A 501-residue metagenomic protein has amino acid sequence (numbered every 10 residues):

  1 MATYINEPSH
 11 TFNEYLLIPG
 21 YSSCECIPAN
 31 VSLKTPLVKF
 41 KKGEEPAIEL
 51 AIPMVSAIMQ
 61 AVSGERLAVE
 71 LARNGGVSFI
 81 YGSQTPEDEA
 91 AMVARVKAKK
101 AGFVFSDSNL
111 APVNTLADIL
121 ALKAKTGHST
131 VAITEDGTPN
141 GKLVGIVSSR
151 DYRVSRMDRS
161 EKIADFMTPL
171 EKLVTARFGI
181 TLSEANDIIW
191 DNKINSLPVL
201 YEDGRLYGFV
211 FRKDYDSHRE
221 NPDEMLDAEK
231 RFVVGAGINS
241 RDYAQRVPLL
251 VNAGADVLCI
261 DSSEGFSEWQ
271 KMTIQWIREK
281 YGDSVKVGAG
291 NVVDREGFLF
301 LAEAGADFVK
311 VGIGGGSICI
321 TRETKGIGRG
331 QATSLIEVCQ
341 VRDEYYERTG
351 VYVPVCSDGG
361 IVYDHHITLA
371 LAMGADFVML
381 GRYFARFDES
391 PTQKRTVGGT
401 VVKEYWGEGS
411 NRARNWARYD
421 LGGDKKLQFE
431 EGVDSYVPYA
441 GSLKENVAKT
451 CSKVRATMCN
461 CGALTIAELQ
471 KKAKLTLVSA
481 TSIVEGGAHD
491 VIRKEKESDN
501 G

Functional and structural regions predicted by a protein language model:
M1-C24, S108-L110, A176-R177, S183-D187 (+3 more regions): Alpha/beta catalytic cores of nucleotide-metabolism and tRNA/nucleoside-modifying enzymes
A29-L50, A57-M59, D88-H128, I133-D136 (+5 more regions): Bateman/CBS regulatory modules and CBS-like beta-alpha motifs in cytosolic regions of diverse proteins
E44-A47, A72, K97, L120-A124 (+7 more regions): Surface-exposed amphipathic alpha-helices with a cationic face
A47-S56, G102-D107, D227-A236, R278-V293 (+2 more regions): Short beta-strand/loop segments at the ligand-binding rim of alpha/beta enzyme cores
R66-V69, Y243-A253, V287, V293-V311 (+1 more regions): Catalytic cores of alpha/beta
R73-D88, A255-S267, D307-K325, I361-R395: Glycine-rich phosphate-binding active-site loops on the catalytic face of alpha/beta enzymes
F79-Q84, N109-A111, T130-T134, T175-A176 (+6 more regions): Catalytic beta/alpha-barrel core
Q84-R95, N140, S155-S160, T181 (+6 more regions): Active-site-adjacent beta->alpha loops and helix N-cap segments on the catalytic face of soluble alpha/beta enzymes
